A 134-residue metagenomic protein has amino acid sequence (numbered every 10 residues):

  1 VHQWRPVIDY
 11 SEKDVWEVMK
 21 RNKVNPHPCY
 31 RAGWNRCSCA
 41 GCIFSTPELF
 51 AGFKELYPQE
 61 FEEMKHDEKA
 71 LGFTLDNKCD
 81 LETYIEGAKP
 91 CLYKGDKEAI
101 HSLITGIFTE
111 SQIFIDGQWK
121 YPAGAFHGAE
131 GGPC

Functional and structural regions predicted by a protein language model:
V1-C134: Nucleotide-activated chemistry modules centered on ATP-dependent adenylation/adenylyltransferase
